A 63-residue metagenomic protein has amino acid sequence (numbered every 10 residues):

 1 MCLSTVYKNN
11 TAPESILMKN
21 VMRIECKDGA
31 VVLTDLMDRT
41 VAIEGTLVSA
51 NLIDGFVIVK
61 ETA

Functional and structural regions predicted by a protein language model:
C2, V6-A63: Compact, glycine-rich, soluble single-domain proteins
